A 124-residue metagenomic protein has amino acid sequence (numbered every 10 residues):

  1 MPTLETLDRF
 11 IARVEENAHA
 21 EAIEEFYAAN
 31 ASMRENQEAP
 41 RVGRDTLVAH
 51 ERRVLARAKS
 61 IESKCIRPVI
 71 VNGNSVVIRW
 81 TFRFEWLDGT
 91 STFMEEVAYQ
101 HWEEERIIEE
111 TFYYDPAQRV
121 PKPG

Functional and structural regions predicted by a protein language model:
P2-T6, A20-N74: A solvent-exposed, acidic/Ser-Thr-rich amphipathic alpha-helical stretch
Y27, F82-F84, A98, Y114: Short beta-strand segments enriched in hydrophobic/aromatic residues within well-folded beta-rich domains
D45, D88-T90, Q118-G124: A short, polar/proline- and glycine-enriched secondary-structure boundary/capping micro-motif
R57-S60, F84-F93: Short, cysteine-centered beta-strand-loop-beta hairpins and adjacent loop/turn segments enriched in charged/polar
E62-K64, R79, T92-A98: Short, surface-exposed coil-to-beta transition loops
S75-E85: Short, well-ordered beta-strand segments in beta-rich or mixed alpha/beta enzyme and ligand-binding folds
E95-P121: Short beta-strand edge/turn micro-motifs at domain boundaries
